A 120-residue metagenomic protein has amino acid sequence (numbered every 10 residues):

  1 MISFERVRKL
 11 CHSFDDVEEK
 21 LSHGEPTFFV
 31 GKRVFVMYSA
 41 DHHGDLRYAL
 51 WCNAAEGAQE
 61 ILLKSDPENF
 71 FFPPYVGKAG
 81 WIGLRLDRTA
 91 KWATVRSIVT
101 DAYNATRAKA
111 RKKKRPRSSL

Functional and structural regions predicted by a protein language model:
M1-L120: Charge-dense, helix-prone N-terminal extensions
